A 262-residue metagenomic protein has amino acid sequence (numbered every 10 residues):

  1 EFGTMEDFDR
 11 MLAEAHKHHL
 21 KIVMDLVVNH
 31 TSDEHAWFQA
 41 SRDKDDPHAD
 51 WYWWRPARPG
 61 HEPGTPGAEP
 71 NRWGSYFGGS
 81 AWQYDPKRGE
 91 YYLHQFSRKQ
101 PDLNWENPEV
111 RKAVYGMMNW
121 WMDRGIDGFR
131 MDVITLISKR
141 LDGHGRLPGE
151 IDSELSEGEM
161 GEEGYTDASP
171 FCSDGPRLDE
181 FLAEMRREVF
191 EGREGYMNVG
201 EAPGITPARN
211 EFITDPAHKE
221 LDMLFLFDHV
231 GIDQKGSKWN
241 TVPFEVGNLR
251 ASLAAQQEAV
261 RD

Functional and structural regions predicted by a protein language model:
E1-N119, D123, L136-T206: Acidic/aromatic-lined carbohydrate-recognition and catalytic surfaces of CAZymes acting on diverse glycans
F129-M131: Hydrophobic residues within beta-strands of alpha/beta enzymes
T135-L136, S252: Conserved nucleotide-binding/hydrolysis micro-motifs of P-loop NTPases
E194, A202-D262: Noncatalytic carbohydrate-binding groove/subsite architecture in carbohydrate-active enzymes
